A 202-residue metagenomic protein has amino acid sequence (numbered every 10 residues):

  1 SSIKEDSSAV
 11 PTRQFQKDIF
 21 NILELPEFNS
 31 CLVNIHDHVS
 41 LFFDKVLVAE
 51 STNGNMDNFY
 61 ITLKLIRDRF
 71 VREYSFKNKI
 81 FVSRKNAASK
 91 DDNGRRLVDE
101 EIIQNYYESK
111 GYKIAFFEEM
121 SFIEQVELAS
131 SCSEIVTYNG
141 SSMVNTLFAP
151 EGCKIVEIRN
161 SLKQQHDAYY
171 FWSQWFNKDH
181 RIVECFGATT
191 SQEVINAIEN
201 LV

Functional and structural regions predicted by a protein language model:
S1-V202: The feature primarily captures lumenal catalytic ectodomains of type II secretory-pathway glycosyltransferases
